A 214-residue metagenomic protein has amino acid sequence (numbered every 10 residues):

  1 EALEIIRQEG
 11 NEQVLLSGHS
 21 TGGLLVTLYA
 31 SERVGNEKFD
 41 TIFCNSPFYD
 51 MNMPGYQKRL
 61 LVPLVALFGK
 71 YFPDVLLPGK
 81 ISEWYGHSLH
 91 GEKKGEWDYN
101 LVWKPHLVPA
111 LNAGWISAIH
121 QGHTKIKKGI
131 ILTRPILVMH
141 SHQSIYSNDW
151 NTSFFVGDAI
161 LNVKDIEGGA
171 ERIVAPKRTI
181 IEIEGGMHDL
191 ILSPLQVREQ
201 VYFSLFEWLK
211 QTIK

Functional and structural regions predicted by a protein language model:
E1-E12: Conserved acidic catalytic loop of the alpha/beta-hydrolase fold
N11-Q13, R134-P135: Short coil/turn segments at beta-strand junctions that form active-site/ligand-binding loops
S17, T21, L25-L111: Alpha/beta-hydrolase-fold enzymes
I42, V138, T179-E182: Conserved beta-strand scaffold positions in the cores of enzyme catalytic domains, especially in NTP/NDP-utilizing
Y49, Q143-I145, M187: Short, glycine/serine-rich, charged loops/turns that create anion-binding and catalytic segments at active sites
P78-P176: Serine-hydrolase catalytic core
K177-K214: Catalytic active-site module of serine/aspartate enzymes centered on a nucleophile-bearing elbow/loop
